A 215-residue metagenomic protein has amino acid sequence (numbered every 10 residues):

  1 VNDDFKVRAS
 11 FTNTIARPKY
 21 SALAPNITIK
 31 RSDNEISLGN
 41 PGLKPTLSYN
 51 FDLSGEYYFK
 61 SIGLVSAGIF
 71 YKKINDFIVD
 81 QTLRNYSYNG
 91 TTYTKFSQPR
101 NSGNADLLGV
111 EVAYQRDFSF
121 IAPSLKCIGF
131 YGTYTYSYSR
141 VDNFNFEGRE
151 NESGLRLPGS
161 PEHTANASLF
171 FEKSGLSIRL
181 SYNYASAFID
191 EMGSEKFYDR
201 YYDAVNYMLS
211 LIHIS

Functional and structural regions predicted by a protein language model:
V1-F5, T28: Signature of Gram-negative outer-membrane beta-barrel scaffolds
N2, T12-A16: An acidic- and aromatic-residue-enriched active-site/binding cleft used to recognize and process polar
K6-S10, S48, L64-G68, P123 (+2 more regions): Membrane-spanning beta-strand positions in outer-membrane beta-barrel proteins
I15-S66, Y71-I74, G90-D117, L157-H163: Outer-membrane beta-barrel signature, preferentially recognizing the C-terminal barrel domain of Gram-negative
Y20-N26, D33-E35, F77-R84, S124-K126 (+2 more regions): Outer-membrane beta-barrel translocator domains and adjoining extracellular loop/strand segments of Gram-negative
L38, E162-N166, Y202-N206: Transmembrane beta-barrel architecture of outer membranes
Y71-K73, T91-F188: Gram-negative outer-membrane beta-barrel transporters
I212-I214: Conserved small/polar residues in nucleotide/adenosyl-binding loops
